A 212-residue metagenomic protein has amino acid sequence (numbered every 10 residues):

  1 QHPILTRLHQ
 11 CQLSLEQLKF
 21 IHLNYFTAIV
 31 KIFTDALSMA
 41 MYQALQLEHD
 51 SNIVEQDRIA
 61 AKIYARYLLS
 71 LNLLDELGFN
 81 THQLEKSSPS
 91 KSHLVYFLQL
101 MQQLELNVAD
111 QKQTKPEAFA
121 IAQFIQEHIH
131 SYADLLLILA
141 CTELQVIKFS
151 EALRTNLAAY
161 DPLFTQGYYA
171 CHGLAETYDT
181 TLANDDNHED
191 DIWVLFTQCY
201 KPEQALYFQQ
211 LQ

Functional and structural regions predicted by a protein language model:
Q1-Q212: Non-heme di-metal
